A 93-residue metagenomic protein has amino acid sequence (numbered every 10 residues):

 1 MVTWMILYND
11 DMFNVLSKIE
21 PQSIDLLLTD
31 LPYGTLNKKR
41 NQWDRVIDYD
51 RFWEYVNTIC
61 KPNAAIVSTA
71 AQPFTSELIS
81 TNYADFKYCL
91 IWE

Functional and structural regions predicted by a protein language model:
V2-E93: Core catalytic lobe of class I
